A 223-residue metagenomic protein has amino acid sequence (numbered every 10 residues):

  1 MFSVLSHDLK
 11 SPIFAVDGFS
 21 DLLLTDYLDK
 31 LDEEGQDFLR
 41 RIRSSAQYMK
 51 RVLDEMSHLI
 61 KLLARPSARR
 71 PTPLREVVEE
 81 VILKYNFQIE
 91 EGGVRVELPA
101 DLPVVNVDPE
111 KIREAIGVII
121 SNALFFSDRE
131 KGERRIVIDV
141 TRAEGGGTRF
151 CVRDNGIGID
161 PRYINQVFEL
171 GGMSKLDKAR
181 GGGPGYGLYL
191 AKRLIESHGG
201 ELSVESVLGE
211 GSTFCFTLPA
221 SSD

Functional and structural regions predicted by a protein language model:
L24-G35: Short acidic helix/loop segment immediately C-terminal to the autophosphorylated histidine in two-component histidine
S44-M49: Short alpha-helical segment of the dimerization/phosphotransfer core of two-component systems
L63-A68, A100, V104-V107: Conserved micro-motifs of the catalytic ATP-binding
D128-E130, G171-G182: Glycine-rich ATP-lid/hinge loop adjacent to the conserved G-boxes
I159-G171: Short conserved segment of the HATPase_c
